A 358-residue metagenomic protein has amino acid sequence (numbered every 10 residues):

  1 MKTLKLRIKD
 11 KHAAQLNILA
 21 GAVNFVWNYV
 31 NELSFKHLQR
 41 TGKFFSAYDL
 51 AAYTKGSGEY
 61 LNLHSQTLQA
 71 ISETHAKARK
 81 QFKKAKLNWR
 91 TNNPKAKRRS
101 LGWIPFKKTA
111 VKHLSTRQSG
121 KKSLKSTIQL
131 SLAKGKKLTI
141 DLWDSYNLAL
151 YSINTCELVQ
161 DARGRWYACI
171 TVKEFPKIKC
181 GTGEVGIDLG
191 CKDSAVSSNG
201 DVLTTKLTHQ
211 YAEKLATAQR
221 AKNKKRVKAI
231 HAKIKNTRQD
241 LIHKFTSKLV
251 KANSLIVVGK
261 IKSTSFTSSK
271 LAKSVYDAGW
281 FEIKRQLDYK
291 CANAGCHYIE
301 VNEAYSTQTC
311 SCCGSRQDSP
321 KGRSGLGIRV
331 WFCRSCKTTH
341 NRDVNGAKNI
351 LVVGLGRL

Functional and structural regions predicted by a protein language model:
M1-A70: Gly/serine-rich nucleotide phosphate-binding loop at the start of the catalytic core of nucleotide/ADP-ribose-handling
K2-L6, D10, K136-Y146, L203-T205: Generic detection of short hydrophobic beta-strand segments and adjacent strand-loop junctions
T3, A14, A162-L358: Positively charged, helix-rich recognition surfaces that bind polyanionic ligands
V23, I71-R79, V227-I234, R238: Short amphipathic alpha-helical coiled-coil/interface segments
V30, A70-F82, V344-R357: Stable alpha-helical structural segments in soluble proteins, enriched in small hydrophobic residues
F35-Q39, K83-N88, N293-Y298: Surface-exposed helix-capping loop/turn segments at secondary-structure junctions
A47-L158: Acidic carboxylate diad motif detector
